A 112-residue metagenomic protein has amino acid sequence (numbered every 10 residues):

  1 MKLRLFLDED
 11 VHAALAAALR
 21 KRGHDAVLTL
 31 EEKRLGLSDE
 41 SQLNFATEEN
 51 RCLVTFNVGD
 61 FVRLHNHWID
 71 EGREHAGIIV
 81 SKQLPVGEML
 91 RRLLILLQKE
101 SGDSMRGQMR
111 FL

Functional and structural regions predicted by a protein language model:
M1, L5, N50-L53: A generic hydrophobic-helix recognition signal that picks specific residues within alpha-helical hydrophobic
K2-E9, A13, R20-K21, R34 (+2 more regions): Acidic, PIN/NYN-like endoribonuclease modules and their adjacent C-terminal/linker elements
A16-L28: Short N-terminal helix-initiation segments at or just after the protein's N-terminus
D25-L37: Conserved BB-loop
V27, C52-T55, I79: Short, conserved beta-strand segments within well-ordered enzyme catalytic domains that often line or immediately flank
D39, F45-L64: Acidic, metal-binding active-site segment of PIN/NYN-like and related structure-specific nucleases
